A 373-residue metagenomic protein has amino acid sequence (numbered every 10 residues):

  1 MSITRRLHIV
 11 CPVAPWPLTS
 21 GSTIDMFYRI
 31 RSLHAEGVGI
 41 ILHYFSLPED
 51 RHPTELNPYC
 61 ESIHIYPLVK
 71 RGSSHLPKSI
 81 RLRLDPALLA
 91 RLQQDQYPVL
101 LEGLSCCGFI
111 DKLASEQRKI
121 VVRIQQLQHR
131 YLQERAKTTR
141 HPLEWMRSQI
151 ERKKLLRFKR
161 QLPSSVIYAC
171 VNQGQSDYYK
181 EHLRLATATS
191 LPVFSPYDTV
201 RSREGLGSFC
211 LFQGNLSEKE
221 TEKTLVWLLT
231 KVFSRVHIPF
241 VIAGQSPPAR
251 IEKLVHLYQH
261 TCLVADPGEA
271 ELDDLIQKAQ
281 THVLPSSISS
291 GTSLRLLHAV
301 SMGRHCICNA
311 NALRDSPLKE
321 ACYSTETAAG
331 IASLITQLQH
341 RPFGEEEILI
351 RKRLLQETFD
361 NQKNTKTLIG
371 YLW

Functional and structural regions predicted by a protein language model:
M1-H64, Q94-D95, S234: N-terminal subdomain of nucleotide-sugar transferases
D25, S190-L257, L263-Q277: Conserved catalytic-core segment of nucleotide-activated headgroup transferases in glycan assembly
L89-Q93, Q128-Y131, T139-Y168: Membrane-proximal helix-turn-helix segments that form the acceptor-binding/catalytic region of lipid-linked
A114-T139: Active-site proximal beta-strand in glycosyltransferases
S148, R152, L156-V200: Donor nucleotide-sugar binding/catalytic pocket of nucleotide-sugar-dependent glycosyltransferases
I276-G291, M302-R304: Acidic donor-binding loop of glycosyltransferase active sites
R295-S301, H305-N309: Short hydrophobic beta-strand element within catalytic cores of glycosyltransferases and related nucleotide-activated
P342-W373: A charged, aromatic-enriched C-terminal amphipathic alpha-helix characteristic of glycosyltransferases across folds
